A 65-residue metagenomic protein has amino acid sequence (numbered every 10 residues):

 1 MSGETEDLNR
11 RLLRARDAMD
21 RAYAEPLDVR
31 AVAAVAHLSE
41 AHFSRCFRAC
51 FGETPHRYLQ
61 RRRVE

Functional and structural regions predicted by a protein language model:
M1-G3, R14, P26-R61: Basic/polar phosphate-binding segments, predominantly the helix-turn-helix DNA-binding elements of transcriptional
E4, M19-D20: Helical cap/lid subdomains and adjacent loops of hydrolase enzymes that gate the active-site channel and determine
L8-R16, Q60-E65: Short, leucine-enriched amphipathic alpha-helices that occur as contiguous helical runs
R21-E25: Short helix-capping/hinge SLiMs at alpha-helix to coil transitions
